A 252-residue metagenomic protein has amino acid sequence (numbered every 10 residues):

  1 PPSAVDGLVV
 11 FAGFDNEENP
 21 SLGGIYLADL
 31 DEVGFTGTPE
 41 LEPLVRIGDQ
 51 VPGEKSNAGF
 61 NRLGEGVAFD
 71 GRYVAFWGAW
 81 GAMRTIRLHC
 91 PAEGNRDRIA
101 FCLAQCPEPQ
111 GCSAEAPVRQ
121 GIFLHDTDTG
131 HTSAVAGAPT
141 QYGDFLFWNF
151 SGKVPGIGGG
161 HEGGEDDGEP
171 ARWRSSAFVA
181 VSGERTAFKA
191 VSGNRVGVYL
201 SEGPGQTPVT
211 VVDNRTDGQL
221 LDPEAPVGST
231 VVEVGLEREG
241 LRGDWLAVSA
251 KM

Functional and structural regions predicted by a protein language model:
P1-M252: Conserved "turn/edge" positions that cap or connect secondary-structure elements within repeat/scaffolded domains
